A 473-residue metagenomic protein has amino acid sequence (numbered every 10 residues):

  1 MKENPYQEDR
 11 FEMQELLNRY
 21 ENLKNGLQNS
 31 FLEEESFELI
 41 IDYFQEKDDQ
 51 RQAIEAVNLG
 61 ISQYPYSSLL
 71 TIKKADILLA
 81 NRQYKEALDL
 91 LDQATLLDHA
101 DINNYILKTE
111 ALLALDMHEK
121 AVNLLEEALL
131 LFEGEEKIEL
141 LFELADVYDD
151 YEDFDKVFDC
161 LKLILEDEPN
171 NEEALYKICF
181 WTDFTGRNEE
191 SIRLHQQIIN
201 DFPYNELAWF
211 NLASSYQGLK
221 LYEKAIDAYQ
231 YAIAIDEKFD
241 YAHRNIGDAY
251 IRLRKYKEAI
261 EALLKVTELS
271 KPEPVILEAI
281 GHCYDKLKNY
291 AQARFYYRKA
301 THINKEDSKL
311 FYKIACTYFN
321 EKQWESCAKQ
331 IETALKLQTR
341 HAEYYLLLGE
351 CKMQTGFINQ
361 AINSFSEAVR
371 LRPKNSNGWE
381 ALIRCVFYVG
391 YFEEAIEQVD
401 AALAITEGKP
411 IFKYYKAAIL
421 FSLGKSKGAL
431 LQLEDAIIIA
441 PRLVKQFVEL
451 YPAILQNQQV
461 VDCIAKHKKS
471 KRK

Functional and structural regions predicted by a protein language model:
E35, L69, N103, K137-E139 (+10 more regions): Start-of-helix register in tetratricopeptide repeats
G60, Q93-A94, E127-A128, L163-I164 (+8 more regions): Canonical positions in the second alpha-helix
Q63, L96-D98, L131-E133, D167 (+8 more regions): Structural marker of alpha-solenoid helical repeat scaffolds
K73, L107, E143, K177 (+10 more regions): Canonical tetratricopeptide repeat
L130, A418-K445, K468-K469: TPR/TPR-like (Sel1-like) alpha-helical repeat modules
